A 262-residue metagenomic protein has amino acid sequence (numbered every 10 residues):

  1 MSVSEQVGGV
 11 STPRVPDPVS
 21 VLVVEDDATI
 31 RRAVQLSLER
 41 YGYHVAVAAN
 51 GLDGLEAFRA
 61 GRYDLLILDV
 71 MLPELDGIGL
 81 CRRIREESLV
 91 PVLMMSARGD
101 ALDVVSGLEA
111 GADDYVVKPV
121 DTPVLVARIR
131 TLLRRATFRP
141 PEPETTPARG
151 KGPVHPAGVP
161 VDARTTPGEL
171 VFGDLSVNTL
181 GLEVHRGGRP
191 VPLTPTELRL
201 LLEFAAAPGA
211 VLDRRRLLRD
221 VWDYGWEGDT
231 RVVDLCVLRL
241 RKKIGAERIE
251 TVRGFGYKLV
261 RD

Functional and structural regions predicted by a protein language model:
M1-P140, T146-H155: N-terminal/domain-start alpha-helical segments
V19-S20, T131-V211: Short, Lys/Arg-enriched segments at the junction into DNA-binding effector domains of transcriptional regulators
G42, V126-I129, T179, V221 (+1 more regions): Short amphipathic alpha-helical/adjacent loop interface patches that line ligand and macromolecule-binding sites
D76, P91, G111, N178-L180 (+2 more regions): Short coil/turn motifs that cap or connect alpha-helices
R83, E87, E109-A110, E169 (+3 more regions): ABC ATPase NBD switch/coupling site
V120-D121, S176, E197, F255: A generic "binding-loop/recognition-motif" signal
G181-E247, R253-F255: Positively charged, aromatic-enriched patches within helix-turn-helix-type DNA-binding elements, predominantly
G256-V260: Minor-groove-contacting beta-hairpin "wing" of winged helix-turn-helix DNA-binding domains
